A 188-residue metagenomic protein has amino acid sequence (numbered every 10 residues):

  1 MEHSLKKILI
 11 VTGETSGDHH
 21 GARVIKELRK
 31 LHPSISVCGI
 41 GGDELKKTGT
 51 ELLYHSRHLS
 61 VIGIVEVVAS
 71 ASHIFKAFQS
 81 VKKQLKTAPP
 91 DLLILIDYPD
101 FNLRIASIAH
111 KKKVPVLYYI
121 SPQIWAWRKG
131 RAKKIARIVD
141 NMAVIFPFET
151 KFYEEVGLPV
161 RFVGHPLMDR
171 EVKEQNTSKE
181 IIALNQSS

Functional and structural regions predicted by a protein language model:
K6-S188: Active-site and donor-binding regions of nucleotide-sugar-utilizing enzymes
